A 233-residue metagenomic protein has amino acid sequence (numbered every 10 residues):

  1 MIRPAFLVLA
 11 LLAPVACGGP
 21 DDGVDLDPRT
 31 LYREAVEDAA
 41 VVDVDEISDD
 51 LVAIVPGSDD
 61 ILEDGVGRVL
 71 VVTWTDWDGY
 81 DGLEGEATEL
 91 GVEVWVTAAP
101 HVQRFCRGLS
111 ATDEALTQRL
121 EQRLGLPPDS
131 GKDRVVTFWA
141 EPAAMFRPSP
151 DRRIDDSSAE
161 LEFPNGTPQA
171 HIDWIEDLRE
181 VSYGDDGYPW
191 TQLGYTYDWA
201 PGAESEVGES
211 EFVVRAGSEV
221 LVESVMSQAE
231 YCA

Functional and structural regions predicted by a protein language model:
M1-F6: Bacterial N-terminal signal peptides that target proteins for export
A10-L11, V225: Residue-level signal for mature regions of secreted extracellular proteins and peptides
A13-A16: C-terminal motif of bacterial Sec signal peptides marking the signal peptidase cleavage site
G18-P20: Bacterial signal peptide processing site
D22-W95: ADP-ribose/NAD+-binding catalytic cleft of ART/PARP-like enzymes
E63-D156: Extracellular-facing segments of soluble proteins and assemblies that are Gly/Ser/Thr-biased and enriched in aromatics
E121-A233: Conserved NAD+-utilizing ADP-ribose enzyme module
